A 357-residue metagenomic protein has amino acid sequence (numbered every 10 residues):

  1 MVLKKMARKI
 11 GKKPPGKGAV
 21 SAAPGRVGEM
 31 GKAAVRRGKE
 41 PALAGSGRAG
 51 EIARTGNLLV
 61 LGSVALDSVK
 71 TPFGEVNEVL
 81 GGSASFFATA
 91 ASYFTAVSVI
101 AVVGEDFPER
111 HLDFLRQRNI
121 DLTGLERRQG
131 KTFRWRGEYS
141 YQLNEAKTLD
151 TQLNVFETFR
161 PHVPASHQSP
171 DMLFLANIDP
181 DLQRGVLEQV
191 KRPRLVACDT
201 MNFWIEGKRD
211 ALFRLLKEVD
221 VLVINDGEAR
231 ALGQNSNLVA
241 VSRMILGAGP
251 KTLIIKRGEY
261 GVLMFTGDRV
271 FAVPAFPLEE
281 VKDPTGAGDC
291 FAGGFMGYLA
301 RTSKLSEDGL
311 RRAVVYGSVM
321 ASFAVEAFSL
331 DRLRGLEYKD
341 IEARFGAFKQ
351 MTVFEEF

Functional and structural regions predicted by a protein language model:
L3, A7, E51-R54, L238-F357: Conserved phosphate-binding/catalytic region of the ribokinase-like
A19-G50: Long, intrinsically disordered low-complexity tandem-repeat segments
G56-N57, L66-E78, Y93-F174, L187-P193 (+1 more regions): Conserved N-terminal subdomain of the carbohydrate kinase-like
G62-V64, C290: Active-site metal-binding loops of divalent metal-dependent hydrolases
F87-V97, Y298-A300: Alpha-helix C-terminal capping segments
T89, W135-G137, G261-M264: Short beta-strand scaffold segments in enzyme catalytic cores
A91, N225, G288: Short, conserved phosphate/pyrophosphate- and ester-handling motifs at nucleotide-, phospho-/glycolipid
M172-R243, G261: Conserved beta-alpha-beta core of the PfkB/ribokinase-like small-molecule kinase fold
